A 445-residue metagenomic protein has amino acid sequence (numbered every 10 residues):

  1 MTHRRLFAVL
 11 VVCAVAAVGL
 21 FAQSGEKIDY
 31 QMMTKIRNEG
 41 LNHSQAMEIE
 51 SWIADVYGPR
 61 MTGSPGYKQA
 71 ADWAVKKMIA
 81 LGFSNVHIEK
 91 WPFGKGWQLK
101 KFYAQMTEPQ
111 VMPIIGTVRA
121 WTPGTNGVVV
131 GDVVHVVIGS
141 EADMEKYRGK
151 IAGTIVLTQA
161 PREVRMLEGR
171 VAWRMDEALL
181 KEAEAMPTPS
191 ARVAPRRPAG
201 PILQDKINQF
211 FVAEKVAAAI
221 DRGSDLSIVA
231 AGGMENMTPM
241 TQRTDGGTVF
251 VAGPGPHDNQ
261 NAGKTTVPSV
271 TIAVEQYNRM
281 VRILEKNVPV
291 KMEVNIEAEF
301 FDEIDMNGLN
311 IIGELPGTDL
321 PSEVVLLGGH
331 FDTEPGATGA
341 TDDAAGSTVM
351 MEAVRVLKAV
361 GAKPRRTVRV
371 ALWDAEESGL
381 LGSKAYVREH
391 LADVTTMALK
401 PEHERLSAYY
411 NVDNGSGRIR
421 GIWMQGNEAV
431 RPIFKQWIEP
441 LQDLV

Functional and structural regions predicted by a protein language model:
A8-G19: Bacterial N-terminal signal peptides
S24-Q31, S51, D55-P189: Noncatalytic luminal/extracellular "stalk/propeptide" segments of secretory-pathway proteins
G25-S64, K101, G232, S269 (+3 more regions): N-terminal capping segment at the start of a domain
Y30-M32, P113-K146, G246-A340, E352-R355 (+1 more regions): Soluble metallo-hydrolase cores and metallopeptidase-like ectodomains found primarily in the secretory/periplasmic
Y30-M33, A46-E50, A54, G58 (+13 more regions): Extracytoplasmic/secreted envelope proteins and their assembly/folding machinery, especially bacterial periplasmic
G40, A54-M61, A74, I79-N85 (+13 more regions): Sec/Tat-exported extracytoplasmic proteins
P109-P113, N126-G131, G149-I155, E163-M166 (+6 more regions): Metal-dependent peptidase/peptidase-like ectodomains
R192-G200, N208, V212-A213, A218 (+3 more regions): Active-site-adjacent substrate-binding region of metalloamidase/peptidase-like peptide-processing proteins
